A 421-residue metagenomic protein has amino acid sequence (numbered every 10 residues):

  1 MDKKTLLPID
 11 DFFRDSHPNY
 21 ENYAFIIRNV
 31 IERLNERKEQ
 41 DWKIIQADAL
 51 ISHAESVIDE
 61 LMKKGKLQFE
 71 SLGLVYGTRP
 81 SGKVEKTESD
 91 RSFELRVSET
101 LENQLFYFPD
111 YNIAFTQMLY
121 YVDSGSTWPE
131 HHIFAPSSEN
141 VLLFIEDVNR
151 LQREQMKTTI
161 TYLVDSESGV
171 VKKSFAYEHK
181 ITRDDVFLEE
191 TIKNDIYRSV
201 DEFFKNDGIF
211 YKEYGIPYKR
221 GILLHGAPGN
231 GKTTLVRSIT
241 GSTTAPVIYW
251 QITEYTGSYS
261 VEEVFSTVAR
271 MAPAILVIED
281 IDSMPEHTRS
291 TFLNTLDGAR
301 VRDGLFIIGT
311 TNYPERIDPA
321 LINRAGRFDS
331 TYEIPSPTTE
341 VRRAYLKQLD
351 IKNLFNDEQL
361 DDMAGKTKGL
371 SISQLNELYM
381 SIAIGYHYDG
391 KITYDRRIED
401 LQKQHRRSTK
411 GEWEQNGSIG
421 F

Functional and structural regions predicted by a protein language model:
M1-K205, T256, I419-F421: AAA+ P-loop ATPase mechanoenzymes
V57-Q68, T87-S98, Y177-I181, L223-L235 (+4 more regions): Short, charged low-complexity intrinsically disordered segments located at boundaries of structured domains
D123, P129, I239, I382-I384: Alpha-helix termini
N140-V148, L235, Y345, L378: Hydrophobic side chains in well-ordered alpha-helices
Q152, A272, M284-P285, R300 (+3 more regions): Short coil/turn residues that cap or connect secondary-structure elements
I160-L163, I248, L375: A local structural micro-motif
R183-D361: Walker A/P-loop NTP-binding motif of AAA+ ATPase domains
S266, R324, T331-F421: C-terminal alpha-helical "lid" subdomain
